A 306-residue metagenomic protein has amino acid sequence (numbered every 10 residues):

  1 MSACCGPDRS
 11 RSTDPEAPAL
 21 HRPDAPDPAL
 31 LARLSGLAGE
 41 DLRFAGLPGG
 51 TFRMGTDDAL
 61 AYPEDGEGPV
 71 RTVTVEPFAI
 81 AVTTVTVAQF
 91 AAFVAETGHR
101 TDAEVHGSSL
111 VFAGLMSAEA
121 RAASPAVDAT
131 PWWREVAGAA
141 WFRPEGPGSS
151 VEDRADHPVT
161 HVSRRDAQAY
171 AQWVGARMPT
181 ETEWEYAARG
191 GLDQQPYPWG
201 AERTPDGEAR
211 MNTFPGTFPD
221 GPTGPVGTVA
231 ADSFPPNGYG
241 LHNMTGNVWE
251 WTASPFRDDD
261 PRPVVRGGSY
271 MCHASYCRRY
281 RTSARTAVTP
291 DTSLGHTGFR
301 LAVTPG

Functional and structural regions predicted by a protein language model:
A3, R9, L47, R53 (+5 more regions): Functional-site microenvironments in short loops/helix caps that host divalent-cation chemistry
A3-L37: N-terminal pre-domain segments of enzymes
A32-R33, D41, L60-P69, V127-A129 (+1 more regions): Short, P/G- and charge-enriched loop/turn segments at secondary-structure junctions
G36-D41, A45-G46: GGW-centered surface loops in extracellular recognition modules
F52, D57-E76, P147-S150: Short, conserved catalytic-motif segment at the N-terminal edge
T86: Acidic-aromatic/histidine active-site loop/patch
G295-G306: Short, structured beta-strand segments at or near domain termini in extracellular proteins/domains
